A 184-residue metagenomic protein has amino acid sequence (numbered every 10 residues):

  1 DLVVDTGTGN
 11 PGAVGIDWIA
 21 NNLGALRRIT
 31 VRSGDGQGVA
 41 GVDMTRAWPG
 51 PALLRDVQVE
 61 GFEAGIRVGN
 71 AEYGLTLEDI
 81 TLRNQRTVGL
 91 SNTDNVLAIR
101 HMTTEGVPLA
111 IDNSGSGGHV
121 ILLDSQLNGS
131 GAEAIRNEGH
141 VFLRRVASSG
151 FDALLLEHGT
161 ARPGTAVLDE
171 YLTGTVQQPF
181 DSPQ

Functional and structural regions predicted by a protein language model:
D1-Q184: Extracellular/periplasmic carbohydrate-active domains that bind, remodel, or depolymerize complex polysaccharides
